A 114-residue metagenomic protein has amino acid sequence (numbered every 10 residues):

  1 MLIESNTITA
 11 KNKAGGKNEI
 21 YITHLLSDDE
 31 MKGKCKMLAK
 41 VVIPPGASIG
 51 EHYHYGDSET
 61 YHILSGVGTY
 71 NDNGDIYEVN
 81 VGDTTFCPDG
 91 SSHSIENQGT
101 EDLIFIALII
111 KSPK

Functional and structural regions predicted by a protein language model:
M1-K36: A short, N-terminal "cap"/entry segment at the start of jelly-roll beta-barrel domains of the cupin/DSBH fold
H24-D28, A39-H54, D89: Conserved short histidine dyad/triad with adjacent acidic residue
K40, T60, G74-E78: Short, surface-exposed secondary-structure edge patches
V42-P44, Y53-Y70: Short, conserved beta-strand element in jelly-roll/cupin
P45, G56, D75, S91-S92 (+1 more regions): A generic "binding-loop/recognition-motif" signal
T69, D89-K114: Ligand-binding loop in jelly-roll beta-barrel domains
G74-D89: Short acidic-glycine-tyrosine-enriched beta hairpin
